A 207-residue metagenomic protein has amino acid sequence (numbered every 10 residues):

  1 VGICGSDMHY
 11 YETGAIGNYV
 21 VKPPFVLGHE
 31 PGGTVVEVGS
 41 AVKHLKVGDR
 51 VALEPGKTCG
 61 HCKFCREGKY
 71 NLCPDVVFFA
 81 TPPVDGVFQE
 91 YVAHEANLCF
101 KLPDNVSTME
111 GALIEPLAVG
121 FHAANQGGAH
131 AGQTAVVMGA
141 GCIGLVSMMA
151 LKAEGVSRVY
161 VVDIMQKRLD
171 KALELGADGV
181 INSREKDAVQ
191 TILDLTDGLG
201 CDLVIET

Functional and structural regions predicted by a protein language model:
V1, I16-K63, P103-N105: Glycine-rich beta-strand-centered segment in the early N-terminal region that forms part of a ligand/cofactor-binding
C4, I143, K167: Conserved Rossmann-like nucleotide-cofactor binding loop
S6-Y11: Cytochrome P450 core scaffold surrounding the K-helix E-X-X-R motif and the conserved "meander" helix-loop region
V20, C59-M138: NAD(P)H dinucleotide-binding glycine-rich loop of Rossmann-like/cofactor-binding domains, especially the beta1-alpha1
V119, I143, L151: Hydrophobic/small residue at the entry helix of a nucleotide-binding pocket
V137-A140, K152-T207: Adenosine-nucleotide cofactor-binding segment
